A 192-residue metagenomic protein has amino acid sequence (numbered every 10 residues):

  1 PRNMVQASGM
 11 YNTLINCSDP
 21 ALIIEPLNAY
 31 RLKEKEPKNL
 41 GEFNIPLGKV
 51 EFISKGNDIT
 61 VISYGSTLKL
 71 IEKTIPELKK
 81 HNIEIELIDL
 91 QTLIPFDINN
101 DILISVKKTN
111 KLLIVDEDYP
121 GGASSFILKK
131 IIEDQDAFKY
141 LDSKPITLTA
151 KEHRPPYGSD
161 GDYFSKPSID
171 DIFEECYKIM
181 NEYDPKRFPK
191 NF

Functional and structural regions predicted by a protein language model:
P1-S18: Internal gly/pro-rich beta-alpha loop/helix module that stabilizes soluble enzyme cofactors or their anionic handles
L14-P20, I127-I132: Glycine- and acidic-residue-enriched helix-capping/beta->alpha junction motif
L27-F192: Thiamine diphosphate
